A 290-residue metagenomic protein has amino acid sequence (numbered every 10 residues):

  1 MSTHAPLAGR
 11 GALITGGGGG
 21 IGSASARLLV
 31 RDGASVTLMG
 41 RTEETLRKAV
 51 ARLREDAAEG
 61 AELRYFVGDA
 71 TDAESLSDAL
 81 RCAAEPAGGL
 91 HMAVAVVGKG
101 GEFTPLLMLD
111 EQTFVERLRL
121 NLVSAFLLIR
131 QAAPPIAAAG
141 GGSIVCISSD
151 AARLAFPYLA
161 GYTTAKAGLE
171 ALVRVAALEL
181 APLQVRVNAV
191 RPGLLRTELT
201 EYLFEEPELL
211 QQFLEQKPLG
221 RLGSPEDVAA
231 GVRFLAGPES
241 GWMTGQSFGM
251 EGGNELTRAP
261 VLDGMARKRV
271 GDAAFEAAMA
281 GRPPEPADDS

Functional and structural regions predicted by a protein language model:
S2, F103, T244-S290: Short C-terminal tail/terminal secondary-structure segment of NAD(P)H-dependent dehydrogenase/reductase domains
G11, G18-G20: Conserved glycine-rich cofactor-binding loop
T104-L106, D110-V115, F213: Substrate-binding pocket helix/loop in short-chain dehydrogenase/reductase
I129, A165, V173: Active-site helix of classical SDR
P134, L178-E179, G241: Alpha-helical segment proximal to the catalytic Tyr-Lys
S149: Residue(s) in the substrate-gating loop at a strand-loop-helix junction that position the organic substrate next
A181, R186, M243-G245: Short, small/polar-rich loop/turn modules that mediate ligand/substrate recognition or access, typified
